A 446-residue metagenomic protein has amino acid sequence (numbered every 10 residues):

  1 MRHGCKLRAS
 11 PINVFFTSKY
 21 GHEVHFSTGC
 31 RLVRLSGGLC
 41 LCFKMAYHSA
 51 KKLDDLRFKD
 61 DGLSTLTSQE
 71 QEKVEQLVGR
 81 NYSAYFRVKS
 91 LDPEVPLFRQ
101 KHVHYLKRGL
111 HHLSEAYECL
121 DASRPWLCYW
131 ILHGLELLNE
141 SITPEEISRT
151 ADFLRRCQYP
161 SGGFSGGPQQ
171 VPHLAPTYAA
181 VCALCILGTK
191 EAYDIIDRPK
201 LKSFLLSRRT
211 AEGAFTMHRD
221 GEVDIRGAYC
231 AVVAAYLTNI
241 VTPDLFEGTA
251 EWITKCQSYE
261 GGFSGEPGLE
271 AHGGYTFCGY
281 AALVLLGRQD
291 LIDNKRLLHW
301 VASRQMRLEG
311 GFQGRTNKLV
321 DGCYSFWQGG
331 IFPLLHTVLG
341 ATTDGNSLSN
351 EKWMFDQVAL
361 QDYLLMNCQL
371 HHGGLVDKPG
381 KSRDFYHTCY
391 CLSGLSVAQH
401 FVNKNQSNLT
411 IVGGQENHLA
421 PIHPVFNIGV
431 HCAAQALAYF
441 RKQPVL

Functional and structural regions predicted by a protein language model:
R2, G21-V24, L370: Intrinsically disordered, low-complexity cationic segments
R2-R8: Extreme N-terminal basic, low-complexity initiation segments that serve as generic localization/processing leaders
C5, C30, C40-C42: Cysteine-centered motifs
A9, F16-S18, H423: Short linear motifs centered on Gly/Pro in flexible linkers and helix caps
A9, V14, E23-V24, V33: Acidic, Ala/Val/Gly-enriched low-complexity intrinsically disordered segments
F15-F16, Y20, F26, F43: Aromatic (phenylalanine/tyrosine) cluster motif
G21-H22, L35, S68: Intrinsically disordered, low-complexity regulatory regions of eukaryotic regulatory proteins
G38-L446: Preference for long, amphipathic alpha-helical scaffolds in soluble/luminal domains and all-alpha bundles
